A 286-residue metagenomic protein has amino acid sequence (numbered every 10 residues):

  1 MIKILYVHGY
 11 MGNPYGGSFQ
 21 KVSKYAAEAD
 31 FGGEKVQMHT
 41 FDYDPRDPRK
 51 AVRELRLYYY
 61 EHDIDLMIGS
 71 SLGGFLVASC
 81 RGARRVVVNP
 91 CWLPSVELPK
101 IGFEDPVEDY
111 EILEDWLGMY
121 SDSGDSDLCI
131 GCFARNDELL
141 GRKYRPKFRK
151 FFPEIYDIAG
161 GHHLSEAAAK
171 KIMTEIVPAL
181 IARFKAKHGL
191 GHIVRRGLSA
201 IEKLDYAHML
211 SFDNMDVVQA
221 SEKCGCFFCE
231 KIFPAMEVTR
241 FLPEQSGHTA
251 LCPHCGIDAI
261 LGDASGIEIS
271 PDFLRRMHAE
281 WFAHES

Functional and structural regions predicted by a protein language model:
I2-H62, H162: Active-site catalytic motif of lipid deacylating hydrolases and related acyltransferases
I68-A78: Gly/Ala-rich beta-loop-alpha elbow adjacent to hydrolase catalytic centers
A83-G191: The alpha/beta-hydrolase serine catalytic core
H162, K231, I257: Short Cys/His-rich local motifs and their 1-3 flanking residues in nucleic-acid-associated proteins and small
Q219-C224, Q245-H248: Short metal-coordination and nucleic-acid-contact micro-motifs, chiefly zinc-binding Cys/His arrays
C226-C229, C252-C255: Short cysteine-rich clusters marking metal-coordination/redox-active sites
A235-T239, L261-G262: Short, non-ligating residues that shape and space the ligands of small metal-coordination modules and catalytic
T239-A250, G266-I269: Short linker/helix segments within small regulatory modules
